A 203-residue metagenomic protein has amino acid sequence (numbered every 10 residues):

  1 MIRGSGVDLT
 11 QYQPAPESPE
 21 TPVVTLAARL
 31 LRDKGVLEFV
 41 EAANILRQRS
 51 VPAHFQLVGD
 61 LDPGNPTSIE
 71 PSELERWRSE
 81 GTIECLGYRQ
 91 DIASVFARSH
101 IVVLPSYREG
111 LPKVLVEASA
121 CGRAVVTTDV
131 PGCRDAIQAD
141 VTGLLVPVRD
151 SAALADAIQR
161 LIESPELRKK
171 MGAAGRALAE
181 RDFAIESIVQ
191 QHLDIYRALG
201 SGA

Functional and structural regions predicted by a protein language model:
M1-Q13: Donor nucleotide-sugar binding/catalytic pocket of nucleotide-sugar-dependent glycosyltransferases
P16-K34, V40-A43, Q56-V58: Conserved donor-binding/catalytic core segment of Leloir-type glycosyltransferases
R49, H54-T82, L167: Short, structured helix-loop element that forms part of the nucleotide-activated donor/catalytic region
Y88, Y107: Aromatic "clamp/platform" in nucleotide-sugar-dependent glycosyltransferases that forms part of the donor/acceptor
V102-V103, A118, V126: A short hydrophobic beta-strand element within the catalytic core of glycosyltransferases that build diverse glycans
A124-T127, I137: Short hydrophobic beta-strand element within catalytic cores of glycosyltransferases and related nucleotide-activated
Q138-D140, L144-S151, R160-E166: Conserved acidic donor-binding segment of nucleotide-sugar-dependent glycosyltransferases
A153, R160, L167-D182, I188-D194: A short, well-ordered alpha-helix in the C-terminal region of glycosyltransferases
